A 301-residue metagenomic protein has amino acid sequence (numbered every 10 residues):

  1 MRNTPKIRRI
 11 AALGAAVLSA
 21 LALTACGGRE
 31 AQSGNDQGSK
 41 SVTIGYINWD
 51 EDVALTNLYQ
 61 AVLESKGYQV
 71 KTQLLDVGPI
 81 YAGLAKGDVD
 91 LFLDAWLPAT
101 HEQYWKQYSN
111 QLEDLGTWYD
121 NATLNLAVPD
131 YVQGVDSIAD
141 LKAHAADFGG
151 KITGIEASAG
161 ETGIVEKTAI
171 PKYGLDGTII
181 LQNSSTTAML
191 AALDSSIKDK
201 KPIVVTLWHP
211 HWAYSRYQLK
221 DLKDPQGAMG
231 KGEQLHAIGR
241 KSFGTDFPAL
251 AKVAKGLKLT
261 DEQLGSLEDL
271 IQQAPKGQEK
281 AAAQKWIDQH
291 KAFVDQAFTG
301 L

Functional and structural regions predicted by a protein language model:
L21-A25: C-terminal motif of bacterial Sec signal peptides marking the signal peptidase cleavage site
G27-E30: Bacterial signal peptide processing site
Q37-E51, Y68-Q73, G149-T153, A254: Short, well-ordered beta-strand elements
W49-D50, K71-G83, I180-A192: Short helix-initiation/N-cap motifs at beta->coil->alpha
Y59-K66, D147-I179: Ligand-binding cleft/hinge of the Venus flytrap
V89, L93, G160-G227: Ligand-binding pocket segment of bilobal, Venus flytrap-like solute-binding proteins
S109-E161: A conserved helix-loop-strand patch within extracytoplasmic ligand-binding domains of the periplasmic binding
T123-Q133, E233-D246, L270: A bilobed periplasmic-binding-protein/Venus flytrap-type ligand-binding module shared by bacterial periplasmic
